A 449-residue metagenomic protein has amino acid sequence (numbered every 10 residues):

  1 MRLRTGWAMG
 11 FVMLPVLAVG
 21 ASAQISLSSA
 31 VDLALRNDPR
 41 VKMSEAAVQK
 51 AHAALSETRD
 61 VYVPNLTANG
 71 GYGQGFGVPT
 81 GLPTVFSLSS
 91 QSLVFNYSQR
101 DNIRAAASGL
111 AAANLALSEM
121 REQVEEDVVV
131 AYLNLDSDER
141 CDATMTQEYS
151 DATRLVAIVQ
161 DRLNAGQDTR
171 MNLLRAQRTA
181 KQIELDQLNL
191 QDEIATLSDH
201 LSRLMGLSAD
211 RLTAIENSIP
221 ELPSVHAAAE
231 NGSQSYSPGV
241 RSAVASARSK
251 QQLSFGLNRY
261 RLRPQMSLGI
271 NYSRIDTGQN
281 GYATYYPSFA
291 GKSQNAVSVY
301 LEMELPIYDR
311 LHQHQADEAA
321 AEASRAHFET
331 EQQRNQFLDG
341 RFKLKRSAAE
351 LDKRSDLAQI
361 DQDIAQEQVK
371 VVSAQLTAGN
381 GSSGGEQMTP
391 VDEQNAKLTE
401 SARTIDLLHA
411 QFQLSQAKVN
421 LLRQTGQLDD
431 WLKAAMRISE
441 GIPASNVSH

Functional and structural regions predicted by a protein language model:
M1-L33, N69, Q191-G232, Y282 (+2 more regions): Terminal intrinsically disordered/low-complexity segments used for targeting and assembly
M1-R2, I25, R121-P238, S347 (+5 more regions): Periplasmic alpha-helical coiled-coil/stalk elements that build and connect Gram-negative outer-membrane
S29-F95, R203, L207, G232-H314 (+6 more regions): A small-residue-enriched
M43-T58, M120, V124-M145, R154 (+6 more regions): Amphipathic alpha-helical coiled-coil segments
L82, D101-G109, E148: "Short basic amphipathic alpha-helical interaction patches in structured regions
L88, Y97, A105, L110-A112: A broadly used, surface-exposed interaction patch
A116-S118: Hydrophobic alpha-helical hairpins/lids featuring a short glycine-rich hinge
